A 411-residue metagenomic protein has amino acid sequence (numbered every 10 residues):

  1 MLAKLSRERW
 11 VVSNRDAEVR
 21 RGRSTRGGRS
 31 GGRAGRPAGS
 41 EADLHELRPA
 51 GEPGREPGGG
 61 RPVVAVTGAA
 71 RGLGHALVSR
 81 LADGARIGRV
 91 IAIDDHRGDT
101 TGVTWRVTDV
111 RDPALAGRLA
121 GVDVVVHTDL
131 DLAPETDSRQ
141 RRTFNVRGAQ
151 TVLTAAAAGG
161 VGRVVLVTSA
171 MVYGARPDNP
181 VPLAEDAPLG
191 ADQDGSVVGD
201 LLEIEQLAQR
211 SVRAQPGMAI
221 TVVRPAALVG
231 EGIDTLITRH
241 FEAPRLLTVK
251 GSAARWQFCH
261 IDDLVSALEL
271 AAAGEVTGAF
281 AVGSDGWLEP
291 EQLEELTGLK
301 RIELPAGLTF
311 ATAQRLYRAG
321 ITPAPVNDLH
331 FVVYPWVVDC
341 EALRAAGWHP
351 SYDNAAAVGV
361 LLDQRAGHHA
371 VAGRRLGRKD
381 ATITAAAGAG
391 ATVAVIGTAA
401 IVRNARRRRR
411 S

Functional and structural regions predicted by a protein language model:
R23, V107-R147, A155, G159: NAD(P)H-binding glycine-rich loop region in Rossmannoid oxidoreductase-like domains and their noncatalytic homologs
G39, L44-E46, D353-S411: Amphipathic terminal alpha-helices
G58-D83: N-terminal Rossmann NAD(P)H-binding glycine-rich loop of SDR-like oxidoreductase domains
T151-S196: Conserved Rossmann-fold NAD(P)-dependent oxidoreductase catalytic core, especially the SDR/UDP-sugar
Q193-T221: Active-site Tyr-X1-5-Lys
T238-T248, A253-L288: Alpha-helical substrate-binding/gating segment
A267-V326, H368-L376, N404-S411: Mid/C-terminal beta-alpha module of Rossmann-like enzyme folds, strongest in SDR-family dehydrogenases/epimerases
G307-H349, G377-T384: A hydrophobic C-terminal alpha-helical subdomain
